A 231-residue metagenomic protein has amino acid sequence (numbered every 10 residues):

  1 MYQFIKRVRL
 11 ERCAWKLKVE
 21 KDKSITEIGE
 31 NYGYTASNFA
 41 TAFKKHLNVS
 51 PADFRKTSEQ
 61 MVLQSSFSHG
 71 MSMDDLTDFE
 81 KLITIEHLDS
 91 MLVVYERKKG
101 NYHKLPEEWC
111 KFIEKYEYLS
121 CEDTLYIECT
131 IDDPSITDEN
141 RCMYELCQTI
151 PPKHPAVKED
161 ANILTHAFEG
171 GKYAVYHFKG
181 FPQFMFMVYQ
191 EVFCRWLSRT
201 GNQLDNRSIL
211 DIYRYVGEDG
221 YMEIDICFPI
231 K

Functional and structural regions predicted by a protein language model:
Q3, V8-E11, K18-T26, E30-K231: A solvent-exposed interaction/effector surface
